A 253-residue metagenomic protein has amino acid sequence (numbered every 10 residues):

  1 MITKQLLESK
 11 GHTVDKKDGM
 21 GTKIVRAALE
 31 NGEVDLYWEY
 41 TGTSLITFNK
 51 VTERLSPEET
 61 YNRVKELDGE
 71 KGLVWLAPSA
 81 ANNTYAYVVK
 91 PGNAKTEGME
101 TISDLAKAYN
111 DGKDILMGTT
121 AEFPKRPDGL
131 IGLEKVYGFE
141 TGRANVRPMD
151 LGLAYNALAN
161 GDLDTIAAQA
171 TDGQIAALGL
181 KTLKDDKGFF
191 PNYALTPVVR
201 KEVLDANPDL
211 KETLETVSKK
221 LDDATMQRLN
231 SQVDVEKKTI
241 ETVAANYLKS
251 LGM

Functional and structural regions predicted by a protein language model:
M1-G19, A80-N156, K238, T242: Bilobed "Venus flytrap"/periplasmic-binding protein-like clamshell domains and structurally analogous long
D18-V34, T41-I46: Acidic helix-start/capping segments at beta-turn-to-alpha-helix junctions
E30-E39, G112-I115, A154-A168: Alpha-to-beta junction loops
G42-I46, A81-N82, N93-K95, E122-K125 (+2 more regions): Solvent-exposed loop/turn segments at secondary-structure junctions within structured extracellular/periplasmic domains
F48-L76, D162, Q174-G188: Ligand-binding "clamshell"
P57, P78-A86, D185-L195: Short Pro/Gly-enriched coil loops immediately N-terminal to beta-strands
Y85-K95, A194-N207: A bilobed periplasmic-binding-protein/Venus flytrap-type ligand-binding module shared by bacterial periplasmic
P124-F139, P208-M253: An extracytoplasmic/periplasmic, membrane-proximal ligand-sensing/linker region
